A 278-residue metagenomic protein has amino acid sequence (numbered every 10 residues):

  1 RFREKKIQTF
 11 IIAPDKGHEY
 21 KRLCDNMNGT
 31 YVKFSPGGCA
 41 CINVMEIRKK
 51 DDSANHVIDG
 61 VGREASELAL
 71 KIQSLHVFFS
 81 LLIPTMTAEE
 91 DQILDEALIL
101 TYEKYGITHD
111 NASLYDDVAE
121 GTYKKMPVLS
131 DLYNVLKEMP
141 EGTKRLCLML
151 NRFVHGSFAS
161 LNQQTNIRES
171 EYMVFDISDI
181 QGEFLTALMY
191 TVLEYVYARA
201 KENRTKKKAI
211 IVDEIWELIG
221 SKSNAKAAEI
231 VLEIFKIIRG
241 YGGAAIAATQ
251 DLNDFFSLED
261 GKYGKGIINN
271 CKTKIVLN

Functional and structural regions predicted by a protein language model:
R1: Glycine-rich phosphate-binding P-loop
K6-K21, S35-P36: Short beta-strand-centered segment that lines the nucleotide-binding/catalytic pocket of NTP-utilizing
I12-A13, I211, A248: Generic enzyme active-site microenvironment
K16, A247-L252, N278: A short beta-strand-to-loop transition that corresponds to the Sensor-1 phosphate-sensing loop of AAA+ P-loop ATPases
K16-R22, F255-G266: Short, glycine/polar-rich helix-capping loops at beta-to-alpha or helix-loop-helix junctions that flank or form
K21-T30, P36-G38, V44-G243, E259-G261: P-loop NTPase motor domains
N28-K33, G261-V276: A short helix-turn-beta junction within AAA+ P-loop NTPase domains corresponding to the substrate/partner-engaging
